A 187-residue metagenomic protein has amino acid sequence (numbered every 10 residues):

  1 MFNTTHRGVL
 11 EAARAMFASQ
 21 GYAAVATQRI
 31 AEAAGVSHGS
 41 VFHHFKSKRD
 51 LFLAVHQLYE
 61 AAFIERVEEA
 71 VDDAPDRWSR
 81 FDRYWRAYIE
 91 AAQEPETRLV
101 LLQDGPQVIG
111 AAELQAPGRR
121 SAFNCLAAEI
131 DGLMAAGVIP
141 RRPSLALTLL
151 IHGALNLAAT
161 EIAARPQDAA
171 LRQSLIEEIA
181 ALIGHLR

Functional and structural regions predicted by a protein language model:
M1-Q20, A24-V36, D50-L53: Basic, helix-initiating cap at the start of DNA-binding domains
S19-A23, A74, P95, A136-G137: Short coil/turn segments at alpha/beta junctions that flank glycine-rich nucleotide-binding fingerprints
A34-F45: Short hydrophobic/aromatic patch on the recognition helix
L53-Y59: Alpha-helical DNA-contacting segments of helix-turn-helix folds
A54, E68-P95, L147, I151: Hydrophobic alpha-helical connector segments
A61-I64, T97, G110-A136, L145-L149: Amphipathic alpha-helical packing segments from all-alpha helical-bundle domains
A87-A91, R120-A136, H152-A154, T160-R187: C-terminal peripheral helix-coil segments that are non-catalytic and often amphipathic
A92-A112: Amphipathic alpha-helical segments used for helix-helix packing
